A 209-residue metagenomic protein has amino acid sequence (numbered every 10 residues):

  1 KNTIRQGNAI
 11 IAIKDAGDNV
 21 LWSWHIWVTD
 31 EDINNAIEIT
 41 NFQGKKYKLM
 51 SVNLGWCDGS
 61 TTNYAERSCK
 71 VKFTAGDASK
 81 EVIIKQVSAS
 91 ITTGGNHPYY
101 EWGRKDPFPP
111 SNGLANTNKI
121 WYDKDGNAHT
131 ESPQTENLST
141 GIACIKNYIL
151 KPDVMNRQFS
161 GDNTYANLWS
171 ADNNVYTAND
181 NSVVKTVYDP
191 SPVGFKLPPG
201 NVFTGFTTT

Functional and structural regions predicted by a protein language model:
K1-N2: Surface-exposed binding patches on compact interaction domains or structured appendages
R5-A16: A short beta-strand micro-motif common to beta-rich folds, especially ectodomain repeats
K14, T29, V52: Structured beta-strand/turn binding interfaces of compact recognition modules in eukaryotic regulators
N19-I39, K46: C-terminal edge beta-strand
N41-S60, A65, C69-A75, Y99-A115 (+3 more regions): Conserved hydrophobic ligand-interaction patch in extracellular adhesion modules
K85-Y148: Solvent-exposed N-terminal domain segments of exported/luminal and surface proteins
K151: Active-site cradle of extracellular carbohydrate-active enzymes
